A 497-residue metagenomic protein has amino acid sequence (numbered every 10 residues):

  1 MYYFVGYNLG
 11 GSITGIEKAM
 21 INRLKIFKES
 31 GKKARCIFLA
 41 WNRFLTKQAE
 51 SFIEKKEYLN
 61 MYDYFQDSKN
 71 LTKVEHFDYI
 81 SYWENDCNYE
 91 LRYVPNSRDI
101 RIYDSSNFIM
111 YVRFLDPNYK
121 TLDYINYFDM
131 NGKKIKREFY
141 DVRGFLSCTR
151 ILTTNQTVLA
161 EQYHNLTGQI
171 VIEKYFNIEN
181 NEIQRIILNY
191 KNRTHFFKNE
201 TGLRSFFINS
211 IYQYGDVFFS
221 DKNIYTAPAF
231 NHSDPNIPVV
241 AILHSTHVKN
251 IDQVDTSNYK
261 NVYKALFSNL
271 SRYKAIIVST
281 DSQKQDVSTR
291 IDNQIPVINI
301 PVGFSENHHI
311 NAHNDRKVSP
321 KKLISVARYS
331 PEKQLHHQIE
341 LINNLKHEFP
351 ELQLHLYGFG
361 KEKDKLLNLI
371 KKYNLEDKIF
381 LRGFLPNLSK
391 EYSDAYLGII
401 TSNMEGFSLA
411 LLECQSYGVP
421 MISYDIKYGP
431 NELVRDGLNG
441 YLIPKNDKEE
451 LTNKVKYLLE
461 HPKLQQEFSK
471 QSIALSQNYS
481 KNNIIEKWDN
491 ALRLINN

Functional and structural regions predicted by a protein language model:
S205-Q213, T246, V254-A275: Membrane-proximal helix-turn-helix segments that form the acceptor-binding/catalytic region of lipid-linked
P228, K260, N269-V297: A short, active-site helix/loop in glycosyltransferases that binds the activated sugar's phosphate group
K321, S325-H347, K361-D364: A conserved mid-protein helix/loop that constitutes part of the nucleotide-sugar donor-binding site
E351, E391, E450, Y457 (+2 more regions): A short, well-ordered alpha-helix in the C-terminal region of glycosyltransferases
F384, N403: Aromatic "clamp/platform" in nucleotide-sugar-dependent glycosyltransferases that forms part of the donor/acceptor
P420-Y424: Short hydrophobic beta-strand element within catalytic cores of glycosyltransferases and related nucleotide-activated
R435-G437, Y441-K448, Y457-K463: Conserved acidic donor-binding segment of nucleotide-sugar-dependent glycosyltransferases
K481-N497: C-terminal alpha-helical cap of glycosyltransferases
